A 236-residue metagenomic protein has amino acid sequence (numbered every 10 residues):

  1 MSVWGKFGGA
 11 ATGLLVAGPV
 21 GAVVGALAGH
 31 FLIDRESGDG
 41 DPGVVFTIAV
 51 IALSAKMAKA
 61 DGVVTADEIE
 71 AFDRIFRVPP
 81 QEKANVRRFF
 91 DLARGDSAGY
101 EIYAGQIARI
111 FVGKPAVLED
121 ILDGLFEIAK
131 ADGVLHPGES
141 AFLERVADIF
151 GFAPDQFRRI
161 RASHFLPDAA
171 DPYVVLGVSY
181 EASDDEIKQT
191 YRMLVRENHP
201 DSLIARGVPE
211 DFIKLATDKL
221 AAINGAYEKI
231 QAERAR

Functional and structural regions predicted by a protein language model:
M1-R236: Small-residue-enriched hydrophobic alpha-helices in membranes
